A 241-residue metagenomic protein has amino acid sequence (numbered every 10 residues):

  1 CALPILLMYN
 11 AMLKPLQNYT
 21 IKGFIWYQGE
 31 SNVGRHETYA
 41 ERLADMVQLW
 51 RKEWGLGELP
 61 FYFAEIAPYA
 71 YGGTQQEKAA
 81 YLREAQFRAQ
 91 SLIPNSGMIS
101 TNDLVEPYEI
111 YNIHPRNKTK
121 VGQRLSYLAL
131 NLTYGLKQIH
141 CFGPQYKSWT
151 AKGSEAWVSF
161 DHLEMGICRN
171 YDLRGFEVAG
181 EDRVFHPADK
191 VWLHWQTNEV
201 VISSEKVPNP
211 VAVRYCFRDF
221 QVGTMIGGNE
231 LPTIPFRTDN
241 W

Functional and structural regions predicted by a protein language model:
C1-W241: Cell-envelope and extracellular/periplasmic
